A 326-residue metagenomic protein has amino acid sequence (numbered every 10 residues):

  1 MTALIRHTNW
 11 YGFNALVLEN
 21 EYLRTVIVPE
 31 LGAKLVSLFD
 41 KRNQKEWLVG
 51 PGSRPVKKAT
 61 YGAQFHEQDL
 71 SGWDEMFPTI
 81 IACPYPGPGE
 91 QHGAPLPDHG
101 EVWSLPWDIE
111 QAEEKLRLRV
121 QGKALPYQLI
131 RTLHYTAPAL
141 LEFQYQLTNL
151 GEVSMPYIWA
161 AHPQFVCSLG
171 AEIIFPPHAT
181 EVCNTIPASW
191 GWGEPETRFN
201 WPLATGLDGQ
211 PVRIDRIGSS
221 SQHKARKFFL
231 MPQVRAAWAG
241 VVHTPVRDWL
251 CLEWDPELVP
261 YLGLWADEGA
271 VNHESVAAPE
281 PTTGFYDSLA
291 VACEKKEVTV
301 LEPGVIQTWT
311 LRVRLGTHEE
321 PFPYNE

Functional and structural regions predicted by a protein language model:
M1-E142, L150-I158, P163-E326: Surface-exposed acidic/polar loop and edge beta-strand patches at domain peripheries
